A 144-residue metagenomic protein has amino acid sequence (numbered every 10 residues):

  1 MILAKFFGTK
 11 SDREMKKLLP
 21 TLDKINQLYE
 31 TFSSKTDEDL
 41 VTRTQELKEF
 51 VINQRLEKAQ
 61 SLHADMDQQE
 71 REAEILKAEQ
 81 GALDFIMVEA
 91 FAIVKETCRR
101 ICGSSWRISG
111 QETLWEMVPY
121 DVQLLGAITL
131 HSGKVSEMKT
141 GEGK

Functional and structural regions predicted by a protein language model:
L3-A4: N-terminal cationic and glycine-rich segments that engage phosphates or anionic surfaces
G8-D12: Transmembrane signal-anchor/signal-peptide helices with a preference for the extracytoplasmic
E14-K139: Conserved pre-motif I regulatory segment
G143: Conserved glycine(s) of the Walker
